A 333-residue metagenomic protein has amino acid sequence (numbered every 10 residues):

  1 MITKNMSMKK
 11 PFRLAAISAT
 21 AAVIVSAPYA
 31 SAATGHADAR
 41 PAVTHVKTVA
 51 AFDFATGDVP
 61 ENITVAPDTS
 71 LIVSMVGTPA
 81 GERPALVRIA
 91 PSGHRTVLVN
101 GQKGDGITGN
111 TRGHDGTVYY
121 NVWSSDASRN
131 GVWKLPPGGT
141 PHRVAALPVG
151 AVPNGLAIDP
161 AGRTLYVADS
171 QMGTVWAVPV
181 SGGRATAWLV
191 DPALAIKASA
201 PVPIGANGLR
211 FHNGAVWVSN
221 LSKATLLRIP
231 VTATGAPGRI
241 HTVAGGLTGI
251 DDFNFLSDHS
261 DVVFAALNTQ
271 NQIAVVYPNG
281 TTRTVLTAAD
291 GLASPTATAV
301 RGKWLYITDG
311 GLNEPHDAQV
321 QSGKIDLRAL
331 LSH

Functional and structural regions predicted by a protein language model:
M1-T34: Secretory targeting and sorting signals
V25-H45, P79, E314: C-terminal region of N-terminal signal peptides and the immediate post-cleavage residues of exported proteins
H45-F54, H94-N100, T140-A146, R184-A200 (+2 more regions): A short beta-strand motif characteristic of beta-propeller blades
A55-S70, S74, E82-R83, Q102-V122 (+10 more regions): Beta-rich, blade/repeat-based domains predominating in secreted/periplasmic proteins but also intracellular
S74-H94: Beta-propeller domains
P84-V87, N130-W133, T174-A177, T225-L227 (+2 more regions): A short loop-to-beta-strand structural motif that recurs across blades of beta-propeller domains
I89-H94, L135-T140, P179-G183, P230-G235 (+2 more regions): Short loop/turn segments that connect beta-strands within beta-propeller blades
K134-W188: Hydrophobic alpha-helical segments and helix pairs
